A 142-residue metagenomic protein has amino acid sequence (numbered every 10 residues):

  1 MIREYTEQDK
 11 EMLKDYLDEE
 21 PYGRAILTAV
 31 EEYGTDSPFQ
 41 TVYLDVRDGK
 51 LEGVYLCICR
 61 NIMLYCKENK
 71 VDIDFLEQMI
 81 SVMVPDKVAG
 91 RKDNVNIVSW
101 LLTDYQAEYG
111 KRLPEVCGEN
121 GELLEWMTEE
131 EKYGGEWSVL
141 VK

Functional and structural regions predicted by a protein language model:
M1-P21: Short, compositionally biased leader-like segments
E4-E7, D45, S138-V141: Extended, compositionally biased low-complexity polar/Lys-Gly-rich tracts and adjacent boundary/linker regions are
E7-K10, I26-L27, I73: Structural motif corresponding to alpha-helix initiation and N-cap regions
M12-D15, D36-S37, I97-L101: Short, solvent-exposed polar/charged micro-motifs at secondary-structure junctions
Y16-L27, Y133: Helix-loop element at the rim of GNAT/NAT acetyltransferase active sites that forms part of the acceptor-substrate
P21, T28-D86: Conserved donor-binding loop and adjoining core beta-sheet/short helix segment in diverse acyl/aminoacyl transferases
I58-V141: Acyl-donor-binding surface of acyltransferase catalytic domains
